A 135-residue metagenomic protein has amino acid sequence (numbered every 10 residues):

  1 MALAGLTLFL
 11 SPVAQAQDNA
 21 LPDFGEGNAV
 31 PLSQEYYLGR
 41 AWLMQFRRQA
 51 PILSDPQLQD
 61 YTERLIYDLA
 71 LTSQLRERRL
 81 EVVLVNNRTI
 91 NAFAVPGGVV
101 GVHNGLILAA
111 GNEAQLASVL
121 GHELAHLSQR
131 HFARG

Functional and structural regions predicted by a protein language model:
A2-F9: Bacterial N-terminal signal peptides
S11-V13: N-terminal signal peptide c-region/cleavage motif recognized by signal peptidases
A16-G135: Peri-catalytic and regulatory segments of divalent metal-dependent proteins
